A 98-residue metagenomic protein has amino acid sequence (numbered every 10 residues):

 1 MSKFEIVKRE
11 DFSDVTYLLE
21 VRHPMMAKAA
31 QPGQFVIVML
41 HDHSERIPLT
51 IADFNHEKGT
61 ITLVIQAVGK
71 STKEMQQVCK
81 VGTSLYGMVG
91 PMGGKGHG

Functional and structural regions predicted by a protein language model:
S2-K80: Ferredoxin-reductase
K73-G98: FNR/FR-type flavoprotein reductase catalytic core
